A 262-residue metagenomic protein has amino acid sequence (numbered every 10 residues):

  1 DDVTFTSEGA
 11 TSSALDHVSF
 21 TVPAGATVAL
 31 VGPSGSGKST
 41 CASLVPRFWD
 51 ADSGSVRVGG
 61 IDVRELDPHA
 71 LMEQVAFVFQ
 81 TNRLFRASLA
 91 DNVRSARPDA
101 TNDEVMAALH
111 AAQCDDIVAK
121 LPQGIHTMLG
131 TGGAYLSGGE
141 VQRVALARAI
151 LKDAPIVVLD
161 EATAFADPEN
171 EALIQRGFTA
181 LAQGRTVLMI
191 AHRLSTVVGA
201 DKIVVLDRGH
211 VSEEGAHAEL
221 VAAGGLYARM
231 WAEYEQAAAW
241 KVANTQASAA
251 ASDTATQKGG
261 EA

Functional and structural regions predicted by a protein language model:
D1-A262: ABC-type nucleotide-binding domain
